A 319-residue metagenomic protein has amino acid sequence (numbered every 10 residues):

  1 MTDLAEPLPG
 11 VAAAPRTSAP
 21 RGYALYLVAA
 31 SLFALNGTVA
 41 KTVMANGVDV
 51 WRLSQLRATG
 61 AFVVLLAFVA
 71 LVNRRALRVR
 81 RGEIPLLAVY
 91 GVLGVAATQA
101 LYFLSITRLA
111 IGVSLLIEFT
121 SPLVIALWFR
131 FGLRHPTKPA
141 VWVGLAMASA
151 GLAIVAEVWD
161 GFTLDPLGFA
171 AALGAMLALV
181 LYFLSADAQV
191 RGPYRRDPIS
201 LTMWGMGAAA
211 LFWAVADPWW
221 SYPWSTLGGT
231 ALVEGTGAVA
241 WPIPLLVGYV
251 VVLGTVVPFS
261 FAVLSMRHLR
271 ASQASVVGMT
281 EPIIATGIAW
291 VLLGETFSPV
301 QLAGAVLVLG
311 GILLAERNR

Functional and structural regions predicted by a protein language model:
T2-A13, A58, E157, I243-L245 (+2 more regions): C-terminal-most transmembrane helix of multi-pass membrane proteins
T2-A5, L65, V69, W128 (+4 more regions): Hydrophobic transmembrane alpha-helices of multi-pass small-molecule transport proteins
T2-L56, G161-R191, A209-V215: Glycine-/small-residue-enriched transmembrane alpha-helix faces in small-molecule transporters and effluxers
S18-G22, G47-Q55, V79-P85, E157-A178 (+2 more regions): Juxtamembrane helix-entry segments on the extracytoplasmic side of multipass membrane proteins
L32-G37, L66-S114, E118, I154 (+1 more regions): Specific transmembrane alpha-helical segments of multi-pass solute transporters/efflux pumps, especially DMT/EamA
V43, L53, R57, S105 (+7 more regions): Hydrophobic/aromatic residues within transmembrane alpha-helices of multi-pass small-molecule transporters
L56, Q99, V113-T120, A186-A210 (+2 more regions): Helix-helix packing/entry segments at the starts of transmembrane helices
A61-R80, G94, M147-T163, G207-I243 (+3 more regions): Membrane-interface helix-cap regions at the ends of transmembrane helices in multi-pass membrane proteins
